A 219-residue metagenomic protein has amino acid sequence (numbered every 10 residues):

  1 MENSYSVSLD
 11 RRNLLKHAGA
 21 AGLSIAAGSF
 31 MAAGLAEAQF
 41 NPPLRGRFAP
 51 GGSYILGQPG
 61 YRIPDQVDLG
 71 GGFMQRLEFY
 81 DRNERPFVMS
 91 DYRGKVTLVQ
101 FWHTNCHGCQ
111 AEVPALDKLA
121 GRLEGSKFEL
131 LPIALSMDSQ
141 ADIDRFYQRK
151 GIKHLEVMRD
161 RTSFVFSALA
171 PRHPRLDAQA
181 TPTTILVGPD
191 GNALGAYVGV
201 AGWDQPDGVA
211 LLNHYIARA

Functional and structural regions predicted by a protein language model:
M1-N13, A20-S29, A36-E37: N-terminal secretory signal peptides
Q39-R76: N-proximal helix/coil linker or "cap" segments that precede and/or mark the start of modular domains
L77-V96: A short beta-strand-turn-helix
V96-T97, P182: Alpha/beta-hydrolase fold active-site loops
F101-A115: Conserved redox-active cysteine motifs that mediate thiol-disulfide chemistry, especially di-cysteine Cys-X(1-2)-Cys
A111-I152, F164-P171: Structural microenvironment flanking redox-active thiols in thiol-disulfide oxidoreductases
I152, T162-L211: Thiol/disulfide oxidoreductase modules built on the thioredoxin-like
